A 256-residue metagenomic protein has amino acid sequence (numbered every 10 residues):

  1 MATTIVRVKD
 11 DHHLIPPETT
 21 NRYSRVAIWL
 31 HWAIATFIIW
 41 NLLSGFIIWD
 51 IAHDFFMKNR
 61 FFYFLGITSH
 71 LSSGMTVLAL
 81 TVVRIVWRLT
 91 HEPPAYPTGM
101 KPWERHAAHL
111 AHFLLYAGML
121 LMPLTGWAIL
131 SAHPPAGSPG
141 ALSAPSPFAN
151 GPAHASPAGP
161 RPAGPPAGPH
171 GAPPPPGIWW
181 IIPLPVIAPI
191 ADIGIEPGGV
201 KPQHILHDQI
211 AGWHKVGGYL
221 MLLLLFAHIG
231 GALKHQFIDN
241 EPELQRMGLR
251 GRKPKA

Functional and structural regions predicted by a protein language model:
M1-A256: Membrane-embedded alpha-helical bundles that constitute the cytochrome b-like, heme-associated redox core of multi-pass
